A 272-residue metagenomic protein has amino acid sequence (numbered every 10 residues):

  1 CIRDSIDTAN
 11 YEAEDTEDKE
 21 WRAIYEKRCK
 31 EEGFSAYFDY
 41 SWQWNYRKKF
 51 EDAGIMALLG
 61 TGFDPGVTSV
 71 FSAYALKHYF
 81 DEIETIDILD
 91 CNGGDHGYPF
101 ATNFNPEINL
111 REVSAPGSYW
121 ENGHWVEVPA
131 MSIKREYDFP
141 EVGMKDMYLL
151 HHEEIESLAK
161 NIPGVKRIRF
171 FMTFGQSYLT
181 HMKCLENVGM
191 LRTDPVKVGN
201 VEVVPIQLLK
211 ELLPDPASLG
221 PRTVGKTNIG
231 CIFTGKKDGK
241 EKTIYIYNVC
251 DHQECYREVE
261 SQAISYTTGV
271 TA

Functional and structural regions predicted by a protein language model:
C1-S5: Conserved small/polar residues in nucleotide/adenosyl-binding loops
I6-D7, L59: Hydrophobic residues in well-ordered beta-strands that form the structural core
T8-I55: Rossmann-fold NAD(P)-binding glycine/threonine-rich loop
Y11-E17, D64-V67, L89, G93-H96: Short gly/pro/ser/thr-enriched loop/turn and capping motifs at secondary-structure boundaries
A36, T61, M144-Y148: Hydrophobic alpha-helical scaffolding
L59-D64, Q262-Y266: Active-site nucleophile and cofactor-binding loops and adjacent substrate-binding regions of central metabolic enzymes
V67-F80: Active-site-proximal alpha-helical scaffold in enzymes
K77-A272: C-terminal catalytic/substrate-binding lobe primarily of soluble NAD(P)-dependent oxidoreductases
